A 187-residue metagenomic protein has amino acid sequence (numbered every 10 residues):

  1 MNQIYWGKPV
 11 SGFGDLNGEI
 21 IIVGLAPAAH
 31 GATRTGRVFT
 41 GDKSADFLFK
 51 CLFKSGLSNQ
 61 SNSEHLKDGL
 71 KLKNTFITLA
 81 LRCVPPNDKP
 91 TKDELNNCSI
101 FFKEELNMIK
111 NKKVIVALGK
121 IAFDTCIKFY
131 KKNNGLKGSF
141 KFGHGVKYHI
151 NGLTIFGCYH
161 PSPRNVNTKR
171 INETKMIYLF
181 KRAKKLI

Functional and structural regions predicted by a protein language model:
M1-I187: A polyanion-binding, active-site-adjacent surface
